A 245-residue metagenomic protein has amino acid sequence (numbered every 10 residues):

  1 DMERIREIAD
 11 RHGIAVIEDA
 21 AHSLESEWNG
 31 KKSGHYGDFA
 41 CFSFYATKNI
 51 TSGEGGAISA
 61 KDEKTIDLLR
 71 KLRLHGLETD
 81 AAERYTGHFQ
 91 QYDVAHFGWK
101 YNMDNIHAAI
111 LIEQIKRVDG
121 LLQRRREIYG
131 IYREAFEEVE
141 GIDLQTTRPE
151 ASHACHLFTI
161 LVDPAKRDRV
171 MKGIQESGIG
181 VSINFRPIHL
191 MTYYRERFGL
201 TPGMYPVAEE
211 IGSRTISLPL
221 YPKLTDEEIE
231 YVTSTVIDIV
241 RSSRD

Functional and structural regions predicted by a protein language model:
D1-R11, E27, E63-D245: PLP-dependent aminotransferase class I/II
E7, K32-Y36, I58, G199-P202: Short, hinge-like loop/turn segments at secondary-structure boundaries
G13, E18-T51, Q90-A95: Conserved active-site segment immediately N-terminal to the catalytic lysine that forms the internal aldimine
I17, G37, T47-K48, G53 (+3 more regions): Residue-level micro-sites within transmembrane alpha helices that shape and flank functional polar/acidic positions
H35-T79, A108: Active-site PLP attachment segment
